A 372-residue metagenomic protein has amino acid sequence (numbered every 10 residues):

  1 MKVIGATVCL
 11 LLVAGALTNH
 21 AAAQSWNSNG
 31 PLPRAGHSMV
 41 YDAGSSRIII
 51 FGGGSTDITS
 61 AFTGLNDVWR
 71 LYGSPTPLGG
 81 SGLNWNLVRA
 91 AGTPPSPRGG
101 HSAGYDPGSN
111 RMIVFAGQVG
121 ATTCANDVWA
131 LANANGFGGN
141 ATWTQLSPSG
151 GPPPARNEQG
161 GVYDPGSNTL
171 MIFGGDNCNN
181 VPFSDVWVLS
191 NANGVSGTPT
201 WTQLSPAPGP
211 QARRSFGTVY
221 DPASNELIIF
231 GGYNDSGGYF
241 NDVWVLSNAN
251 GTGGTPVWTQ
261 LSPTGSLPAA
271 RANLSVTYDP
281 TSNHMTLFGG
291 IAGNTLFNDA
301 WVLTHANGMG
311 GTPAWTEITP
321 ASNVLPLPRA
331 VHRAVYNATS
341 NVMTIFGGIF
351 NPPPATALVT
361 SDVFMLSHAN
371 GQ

Functional and structural regions predicted by a protein language model:
M1-A23: Sec-dependent, cleavable N-terminal signal peptides
A21-Q372: Kelch-like beta-propeller repeat domains
